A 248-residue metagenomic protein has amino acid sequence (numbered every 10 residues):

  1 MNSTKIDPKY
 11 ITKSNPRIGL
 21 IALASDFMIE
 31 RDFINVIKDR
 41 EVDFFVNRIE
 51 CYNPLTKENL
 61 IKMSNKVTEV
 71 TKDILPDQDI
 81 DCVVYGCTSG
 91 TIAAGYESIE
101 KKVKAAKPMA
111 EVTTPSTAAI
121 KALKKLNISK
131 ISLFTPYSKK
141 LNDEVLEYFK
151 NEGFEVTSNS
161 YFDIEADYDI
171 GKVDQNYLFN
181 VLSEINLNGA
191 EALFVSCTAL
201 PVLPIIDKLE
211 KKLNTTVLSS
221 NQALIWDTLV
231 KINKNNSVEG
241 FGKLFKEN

Functional and structural regions predicted by a protein language model:
N2-E69, Y137-N142, L146-D174: N-terminal glycine-rich anion-binding loop in soluble enzyme alpha/beta folds
S64-Q78, Y177-A190: Short, well-structured alpha-helical segments in soluble
K66-T68, K72, V112-N127, Q222-K234: Hydrophobic alpha-helical segments within soluble ligand-binding/sensing domains
V70-P115: Glycine/small-residue-rich loop that forms an oxyanion/phosphate-binding "nest" at active or ligand-binding sites
I80-G86, S132-L133, A190-C197: Periplasmic-binding protein-like
I99-A106, A110-D167, F245-K246: Conserved beta-alpha
E165-D169, T215-S237: Short, flexible loop segments at boundaries between secondary-structure elements
F179-L209, I225: Hydrophobic alpha-helical
